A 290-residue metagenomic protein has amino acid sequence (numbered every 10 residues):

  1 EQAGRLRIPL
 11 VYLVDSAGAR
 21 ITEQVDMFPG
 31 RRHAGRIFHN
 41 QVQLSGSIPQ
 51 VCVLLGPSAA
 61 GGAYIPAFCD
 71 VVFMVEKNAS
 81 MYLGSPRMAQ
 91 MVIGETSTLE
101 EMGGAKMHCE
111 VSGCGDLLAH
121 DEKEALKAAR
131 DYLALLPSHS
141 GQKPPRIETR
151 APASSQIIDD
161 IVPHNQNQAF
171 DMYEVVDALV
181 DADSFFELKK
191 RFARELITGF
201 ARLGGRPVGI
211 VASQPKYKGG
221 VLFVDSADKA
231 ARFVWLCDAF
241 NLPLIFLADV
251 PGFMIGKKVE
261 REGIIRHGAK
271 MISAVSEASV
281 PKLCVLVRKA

Functional and structural regions predicted by a protein language model:
E1-A290: Ligand-binding clefts of soluble mixed alpha/beta catalytic domains
